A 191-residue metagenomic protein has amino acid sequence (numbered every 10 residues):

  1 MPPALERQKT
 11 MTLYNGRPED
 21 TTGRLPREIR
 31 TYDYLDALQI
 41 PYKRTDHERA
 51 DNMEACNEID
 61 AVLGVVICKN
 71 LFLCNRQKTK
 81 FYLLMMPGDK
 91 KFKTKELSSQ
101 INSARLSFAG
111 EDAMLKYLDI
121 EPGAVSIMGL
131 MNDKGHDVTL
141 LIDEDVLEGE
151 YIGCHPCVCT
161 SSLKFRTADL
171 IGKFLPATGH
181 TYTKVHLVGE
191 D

Functional and structural regions predicted by a protein language model:
P2-D191: Extended, low-hydrophobicity, polar/charged segments
